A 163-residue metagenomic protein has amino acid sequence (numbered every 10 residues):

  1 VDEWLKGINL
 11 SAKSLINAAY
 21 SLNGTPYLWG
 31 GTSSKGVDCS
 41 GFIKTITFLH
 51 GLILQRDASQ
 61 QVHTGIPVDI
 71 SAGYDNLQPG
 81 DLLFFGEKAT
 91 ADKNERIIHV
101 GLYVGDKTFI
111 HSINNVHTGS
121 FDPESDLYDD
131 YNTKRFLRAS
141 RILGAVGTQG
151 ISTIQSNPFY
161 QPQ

Functional and structural regions predicted by a protein language model:
V1-Y27: Surface-exposed beta-loop interaction hotspot
D2-G7, R96-H99, Y103-Q163: Aromatic- and glycine-rich peptidoglycan recognition patches
I8-A12, K35-S40, N76, N94: Solvent-exposed, acidic/flexible segments
A19, G31-H50: Active-site nucleophilic cysteine motif
Y27-S34, L54-S59: Surface-exposed patches in mature extracellular/periplasmic domains of secreted proteins
L54-G119, P123-S125, N157: ...with weaker cross-activation on analogous glycine-rich loops/strands in unrelated enzymes
